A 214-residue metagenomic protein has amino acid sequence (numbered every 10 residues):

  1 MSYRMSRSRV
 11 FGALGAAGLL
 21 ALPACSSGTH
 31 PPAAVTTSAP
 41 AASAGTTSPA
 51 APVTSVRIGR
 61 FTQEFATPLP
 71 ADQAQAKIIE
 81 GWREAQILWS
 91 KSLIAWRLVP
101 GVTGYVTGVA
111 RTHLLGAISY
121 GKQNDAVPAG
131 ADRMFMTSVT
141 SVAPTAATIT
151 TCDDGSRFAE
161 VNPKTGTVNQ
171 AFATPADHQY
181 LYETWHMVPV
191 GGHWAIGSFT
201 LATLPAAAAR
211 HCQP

Functional and structural regions predicted by a protein language model:
S2-G15: Bacterial N-terminal signal peptides that target proteins for export
A21-A24: C-terminal motif of bacterial Sec signal peptides marking the signal peptidase cleavage site
S26-T29: Bacterial signal peptide processing site
P32-S55: Extracellular mucin-like PTS domains
V53-G130: Core segments of small alpha/beta cavity-forming domains
R57, F61, P205-P214: Short, low-complexity, Pro/Ser/Thr/Gly-rich segments in the mature regions of secreted, periplasmic
R97-H211: Structured, amphipathic secondary-structure segments that form assembly/contact surfaces in multi-subunit
